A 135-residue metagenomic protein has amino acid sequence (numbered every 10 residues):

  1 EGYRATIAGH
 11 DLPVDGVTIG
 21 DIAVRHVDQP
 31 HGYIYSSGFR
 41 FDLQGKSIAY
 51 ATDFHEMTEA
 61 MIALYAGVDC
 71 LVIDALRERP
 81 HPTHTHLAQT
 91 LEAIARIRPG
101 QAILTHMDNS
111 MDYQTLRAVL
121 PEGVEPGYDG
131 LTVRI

Functional and structural regions predicted by a protein language model:
E1-G2: Active-site HxH/HxHxD metal-binding segment of metal-dependent hydrolases
A5-I7, I22, K46, V68 (+2 more regions): A structural micro-motif
A8-A60, D129-I135: Core dinuclear metal-dependent hydrolase active-site scaffold
T58-C70, A75-I135: Binuclear metal-ion centers of metallo-dependent hydrolases, dominated by the metallo-beta-lactamase
